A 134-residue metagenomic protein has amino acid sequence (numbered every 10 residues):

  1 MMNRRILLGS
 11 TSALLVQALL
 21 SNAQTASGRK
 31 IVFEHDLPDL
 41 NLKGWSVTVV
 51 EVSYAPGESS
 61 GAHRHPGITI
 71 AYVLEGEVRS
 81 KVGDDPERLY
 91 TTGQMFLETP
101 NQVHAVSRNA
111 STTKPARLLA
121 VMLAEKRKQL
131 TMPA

Functional and structural regions predicted by a protein language model:
M1-A18: N-terminal secretory signal peptides and thylakoid transit peptides that target proteins across membranes
S21-T25: Boundary at the C-terminal end of the N-terminal hydrophobic targeting segment
S27-G61, E125: A short glycine-rich, His/Asp/Glu-containing loop-to-beta-strand
E58-I70: A short beta-loop-beta micro-motif enriched in histidine and acidic residues
S59-G61, R79, F96, P100-N109: Histidine-centered metal-chelating micro-motifs
G67-D85, Q94: Glycine- and acidic-residue-biased ligand/ion/polar-headgroup-sensing regions
D85-N101: Short acidic-glycine-tyrosine-enriched beta hairpin
Q102-K128: Ligand-binding loop in jelly-roll beta-barrel domains
